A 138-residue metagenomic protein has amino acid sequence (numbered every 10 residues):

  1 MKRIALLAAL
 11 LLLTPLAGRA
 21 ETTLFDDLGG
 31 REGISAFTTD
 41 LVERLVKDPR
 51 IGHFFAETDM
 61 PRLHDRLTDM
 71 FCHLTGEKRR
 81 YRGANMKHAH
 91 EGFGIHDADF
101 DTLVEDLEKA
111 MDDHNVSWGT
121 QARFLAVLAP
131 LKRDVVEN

Functional and structural regions predicted by a protein language model:
A5-P15: Bacterial N-terminal signal peptides
A20-N138: Core of compact, soluble alpha-helical bundle domains
